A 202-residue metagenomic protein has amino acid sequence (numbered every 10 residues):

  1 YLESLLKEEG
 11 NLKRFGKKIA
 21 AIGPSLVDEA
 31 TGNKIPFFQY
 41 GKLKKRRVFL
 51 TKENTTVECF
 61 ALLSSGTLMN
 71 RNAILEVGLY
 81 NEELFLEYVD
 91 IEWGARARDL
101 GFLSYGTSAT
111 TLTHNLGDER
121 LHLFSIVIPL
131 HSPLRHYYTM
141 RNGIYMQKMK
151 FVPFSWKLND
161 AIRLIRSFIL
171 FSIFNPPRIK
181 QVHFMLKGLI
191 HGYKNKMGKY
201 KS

Functional and structural regions predicted by a protein language model:
Y1-F37: Conserved donor NDP-sugar-binding/catalytic core segment of glycosyltransferases
E3-E8, E92-R96, N142-Y145, S167 (+2 more regions): Alpha-helical elements of Rossmann-like donor-binding domains used by nucleotide-donor carbohydrate transfer enzymes
F49-M69: A recurrent flexible, glycine/aromatic-enriched loop bordering the glycosyltransferase active site that acts as
T67, A73-G78, E83-T111: A short, conserved alpha-helix in the catalytic core of glycosyltransferases
T107-V127: Active-site donor/metal-binding and catalytic loop motifs of nucleotide-sugar-dependent glycosylation enzymes
S125-Y138: A short acidic, glycine-rich active-site loop that binds or catalyzes chemistry on phosphate/adenosine moieties
R135-M149: Interdomain hinge/lid region at the active-site interface of Rossmann-like NAD(P)-dependent oxidoreductases
F151-S202: Non-catalytic, C-terminal membrane-associated alpha-helical segments of glycosyltransferases
